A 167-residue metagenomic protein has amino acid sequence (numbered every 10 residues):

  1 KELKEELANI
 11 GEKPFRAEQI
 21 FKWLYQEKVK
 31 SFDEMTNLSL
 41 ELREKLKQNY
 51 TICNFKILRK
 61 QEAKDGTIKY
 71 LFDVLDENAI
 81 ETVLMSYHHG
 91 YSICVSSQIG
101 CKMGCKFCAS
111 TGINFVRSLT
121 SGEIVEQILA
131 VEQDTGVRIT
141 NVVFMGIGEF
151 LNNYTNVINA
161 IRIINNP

Functional and structural regions predicted by a protein language model:
K1-Y91: Flexible, acidic/Gly-rich N-terminal and inter-domain linker regions that tether and position cofactor-handling modules
I80-P167: Conserved Radical SAM active-site core
